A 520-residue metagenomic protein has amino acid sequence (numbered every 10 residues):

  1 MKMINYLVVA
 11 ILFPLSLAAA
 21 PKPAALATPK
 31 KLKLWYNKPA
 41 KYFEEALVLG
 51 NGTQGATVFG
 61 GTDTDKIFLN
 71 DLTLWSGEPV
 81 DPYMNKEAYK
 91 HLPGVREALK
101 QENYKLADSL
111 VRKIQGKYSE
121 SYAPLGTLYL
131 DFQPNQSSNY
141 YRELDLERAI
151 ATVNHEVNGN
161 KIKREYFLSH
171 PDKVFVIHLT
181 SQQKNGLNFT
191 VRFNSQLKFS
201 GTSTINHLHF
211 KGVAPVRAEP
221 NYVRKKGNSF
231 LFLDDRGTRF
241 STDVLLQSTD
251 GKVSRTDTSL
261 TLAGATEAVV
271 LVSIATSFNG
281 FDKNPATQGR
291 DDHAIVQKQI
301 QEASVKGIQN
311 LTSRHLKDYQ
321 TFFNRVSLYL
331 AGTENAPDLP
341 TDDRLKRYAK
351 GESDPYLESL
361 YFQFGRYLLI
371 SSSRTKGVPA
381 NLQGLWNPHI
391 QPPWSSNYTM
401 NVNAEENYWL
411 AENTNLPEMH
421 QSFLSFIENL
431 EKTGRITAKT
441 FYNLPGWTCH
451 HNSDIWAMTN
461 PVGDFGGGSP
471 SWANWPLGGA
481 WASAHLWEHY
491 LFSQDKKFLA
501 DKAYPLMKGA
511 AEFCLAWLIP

Functional and structural regions predicted by a protein language model:
M1-A25: Bacterial Sec-dependent N-terminal signal peptides
P21-S471, L477, W487-Y490, K497-A500 (+2 more regions): Aromatic-residue-lined binding/catalytic grooves and analogous aromatic/hydrophobic interfacial grooves in multimeric
F513-P520: Acidic/histidine-rich catalytic neighborhood
